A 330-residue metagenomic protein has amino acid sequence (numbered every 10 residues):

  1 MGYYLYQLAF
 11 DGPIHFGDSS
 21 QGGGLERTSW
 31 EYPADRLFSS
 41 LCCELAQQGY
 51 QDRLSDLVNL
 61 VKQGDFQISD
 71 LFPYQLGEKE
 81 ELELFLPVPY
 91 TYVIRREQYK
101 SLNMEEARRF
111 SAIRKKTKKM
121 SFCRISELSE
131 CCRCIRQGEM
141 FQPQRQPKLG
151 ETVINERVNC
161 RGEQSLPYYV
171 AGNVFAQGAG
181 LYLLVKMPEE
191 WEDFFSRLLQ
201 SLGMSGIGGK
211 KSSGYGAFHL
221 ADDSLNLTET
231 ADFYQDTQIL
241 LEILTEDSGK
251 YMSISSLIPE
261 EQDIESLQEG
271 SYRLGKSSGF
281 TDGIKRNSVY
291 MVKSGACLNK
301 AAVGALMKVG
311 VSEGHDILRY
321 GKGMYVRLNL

Functional and structural regions predicted by a protein language model:
M1-L330: Conserved active-site/ligand-binding neighborhood in enzyme cores
